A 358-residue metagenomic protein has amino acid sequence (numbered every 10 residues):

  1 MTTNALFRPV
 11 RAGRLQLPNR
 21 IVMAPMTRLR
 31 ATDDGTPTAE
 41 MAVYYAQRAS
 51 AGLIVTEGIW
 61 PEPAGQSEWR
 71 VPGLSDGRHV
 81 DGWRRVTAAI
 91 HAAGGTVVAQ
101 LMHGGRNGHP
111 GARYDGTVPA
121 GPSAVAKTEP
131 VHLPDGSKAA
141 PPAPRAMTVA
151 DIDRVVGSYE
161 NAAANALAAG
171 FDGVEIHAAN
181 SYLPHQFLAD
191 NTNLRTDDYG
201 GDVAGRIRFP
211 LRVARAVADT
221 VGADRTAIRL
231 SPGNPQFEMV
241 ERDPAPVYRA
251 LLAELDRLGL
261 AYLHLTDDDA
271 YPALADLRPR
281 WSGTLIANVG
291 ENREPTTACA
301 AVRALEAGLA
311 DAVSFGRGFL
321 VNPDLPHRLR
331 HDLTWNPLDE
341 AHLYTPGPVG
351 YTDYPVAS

Functional and structural regions predicted by a protein language model:
M1-S358: Flavin-dependent oxidoreductase catalytic cores
